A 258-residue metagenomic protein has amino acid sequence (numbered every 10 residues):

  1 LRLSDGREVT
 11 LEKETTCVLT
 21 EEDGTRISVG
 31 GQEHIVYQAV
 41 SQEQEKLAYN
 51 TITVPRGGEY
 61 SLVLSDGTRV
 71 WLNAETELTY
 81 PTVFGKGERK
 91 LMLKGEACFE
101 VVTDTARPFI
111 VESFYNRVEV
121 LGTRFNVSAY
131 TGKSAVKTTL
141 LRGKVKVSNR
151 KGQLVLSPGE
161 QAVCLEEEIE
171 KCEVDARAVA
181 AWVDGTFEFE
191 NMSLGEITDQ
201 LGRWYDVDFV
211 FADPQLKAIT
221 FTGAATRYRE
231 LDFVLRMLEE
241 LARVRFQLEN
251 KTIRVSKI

Functional and structural regions predicted by a protein language model:
L1-I258: A residue-level detector for the "anchor" residue at the start of short, highly conserved motifs
